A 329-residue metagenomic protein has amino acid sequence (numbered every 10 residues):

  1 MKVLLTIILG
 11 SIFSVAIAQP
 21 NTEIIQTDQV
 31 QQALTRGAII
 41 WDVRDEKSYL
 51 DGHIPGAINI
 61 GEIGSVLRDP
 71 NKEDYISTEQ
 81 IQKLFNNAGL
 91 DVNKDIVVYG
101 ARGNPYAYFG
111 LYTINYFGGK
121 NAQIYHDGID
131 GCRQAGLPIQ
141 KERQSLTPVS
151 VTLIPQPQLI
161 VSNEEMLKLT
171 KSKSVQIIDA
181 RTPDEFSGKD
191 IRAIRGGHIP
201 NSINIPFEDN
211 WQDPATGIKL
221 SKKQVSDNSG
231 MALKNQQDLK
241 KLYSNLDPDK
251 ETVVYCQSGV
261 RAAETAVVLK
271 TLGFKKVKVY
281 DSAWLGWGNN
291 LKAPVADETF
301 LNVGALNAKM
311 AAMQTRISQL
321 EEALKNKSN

Functional and structural regions predicted by a protein language model:
L5-V15: Bacterial N-terminal signal peptides
A18-G37, E46-V97, A101-Q176, A180 (+1 more regions): Rhodanese-like catalytic fold shared by cysteine-dependent sulfurtransferases and DSP/PTP-type phosphatases
D42: Carboxylate/His-rich catalytic cores and anion/metal-binding grooves
